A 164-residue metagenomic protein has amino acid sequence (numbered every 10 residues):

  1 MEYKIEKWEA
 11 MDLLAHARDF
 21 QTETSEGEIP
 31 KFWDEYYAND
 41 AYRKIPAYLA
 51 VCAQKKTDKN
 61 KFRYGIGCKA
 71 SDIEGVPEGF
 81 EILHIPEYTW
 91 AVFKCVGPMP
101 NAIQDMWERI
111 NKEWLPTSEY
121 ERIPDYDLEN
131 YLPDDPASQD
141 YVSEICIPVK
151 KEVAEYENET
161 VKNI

Functional and structural regions predicted by a protein language model:
M1-I164: A solvent-exposed interaction/effector surface
